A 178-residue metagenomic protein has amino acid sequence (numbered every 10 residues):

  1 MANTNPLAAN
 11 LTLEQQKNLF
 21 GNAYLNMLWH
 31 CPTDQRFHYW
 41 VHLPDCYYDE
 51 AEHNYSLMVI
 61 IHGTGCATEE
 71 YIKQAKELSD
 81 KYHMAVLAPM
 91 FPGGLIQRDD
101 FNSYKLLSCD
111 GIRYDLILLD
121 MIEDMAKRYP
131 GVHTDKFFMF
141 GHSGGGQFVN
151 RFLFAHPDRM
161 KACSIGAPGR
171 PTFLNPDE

Functional and structural regions predicted by a protein language model:
M1-L57, E70, D110, D135-Q147 (+3 more regions): A domain-start/cap signature at the N-terminus of enzymes
H30, Q35-F37, Y47, S56-D135: Serine-hydrolase catalytic machinery in alpha/beta-hydrolase-like enzymes
